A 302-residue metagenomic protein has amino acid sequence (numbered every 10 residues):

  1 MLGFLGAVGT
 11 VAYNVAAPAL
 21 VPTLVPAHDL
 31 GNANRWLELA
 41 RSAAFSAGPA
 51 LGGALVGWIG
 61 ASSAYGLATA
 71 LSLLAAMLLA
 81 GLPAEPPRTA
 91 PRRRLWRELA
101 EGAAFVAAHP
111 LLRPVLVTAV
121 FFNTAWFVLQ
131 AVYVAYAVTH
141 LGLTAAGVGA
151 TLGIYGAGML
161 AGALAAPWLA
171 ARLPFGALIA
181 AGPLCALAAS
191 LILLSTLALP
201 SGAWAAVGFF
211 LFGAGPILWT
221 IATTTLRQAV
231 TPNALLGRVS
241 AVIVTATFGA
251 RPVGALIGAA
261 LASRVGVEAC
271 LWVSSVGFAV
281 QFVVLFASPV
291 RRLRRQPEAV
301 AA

Functional and structural regions predicted by a protein language model:
M1-A302: Alpha-helical transmembrane-bundle signature of multi-pass membrane transport and export proteins
